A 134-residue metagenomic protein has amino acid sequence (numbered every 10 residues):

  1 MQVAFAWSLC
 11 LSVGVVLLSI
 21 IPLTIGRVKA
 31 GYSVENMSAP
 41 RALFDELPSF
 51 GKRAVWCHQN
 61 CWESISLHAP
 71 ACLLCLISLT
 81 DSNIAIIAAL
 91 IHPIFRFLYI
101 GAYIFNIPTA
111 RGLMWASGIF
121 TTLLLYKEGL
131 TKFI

Functional and structural regions predicted by a protein language model:
M1-L23: Long, highly hydrophobic alpha-helical transmembrane signal-anchor segments
L11-G14, L90-I94, L113, F120: Hydrophobic residues within alpha-helical transmembrane segments of multi-pass solute transporters/permease subunits
V15, S19, F95-Y99, G118-L125: Membrane-embedded alpha-helical transmembrane segments of multi-pass integral membrane proteins
I25-V55: Cytosolic, membrane-interface loops and tails of multi-pass inner-membrane proteins
Q59-L73: Core segments of transmembrane alpha-helices that mediate helix-helix packing or line hydrophobic substrate/ligand
S82, L125-I134: Juxtamembrane boundary at the C-terminal end of a transmembrane helix
S82-I91: Structural signature of hydrophobic alpha-helical transmembrane segments
L98-F120: Interfacial loop-to-transmembrane junctions
